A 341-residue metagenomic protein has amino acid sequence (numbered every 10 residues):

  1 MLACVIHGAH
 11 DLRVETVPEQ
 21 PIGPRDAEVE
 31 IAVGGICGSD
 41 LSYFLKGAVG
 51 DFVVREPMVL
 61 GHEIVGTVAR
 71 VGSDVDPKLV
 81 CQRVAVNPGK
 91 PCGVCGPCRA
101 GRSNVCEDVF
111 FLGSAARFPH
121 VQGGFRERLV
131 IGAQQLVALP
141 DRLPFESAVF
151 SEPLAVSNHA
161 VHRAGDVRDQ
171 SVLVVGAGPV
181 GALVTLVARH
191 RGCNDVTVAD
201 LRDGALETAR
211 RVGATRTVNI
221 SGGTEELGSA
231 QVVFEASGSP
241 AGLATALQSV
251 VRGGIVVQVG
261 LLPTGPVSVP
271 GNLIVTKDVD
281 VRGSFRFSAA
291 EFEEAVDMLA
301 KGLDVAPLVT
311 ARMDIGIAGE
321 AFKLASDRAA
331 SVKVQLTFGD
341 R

Functional and structural regions predicted by a protein language model:
M1, A244, A289-R341: C-terminal hydrophobic helical "lid"/dimerization subdomain of Rossmann-like NAD(P)H-dependent oxidoreductases
M1-I64, E127, G339-R341: Short N-terminal strand-loop motif that marks the start of NAD(P)H/FAD-dependent oxidoreductase cofactor-binding domains
Q20-G34, V49-R99, P140-R142: Glycine-rich beta-strand-centered segment in the early N-terminal region that forms part of a ligand/cofactor-binding
C37, P77, N87-V137: Cysteine-cluster motifs in flexible loop/terminal segments that predominantly coordinate metals
K78-L79, D166, V250: Short, well-ordered loop/turn sites that connect or cap secondary structure elements
R83, Q134, D141-G223: Mid-domain Rossmann-like dinucleotide-binding core that forms the NAD(H)/NADP(H) cofactor-binding site
E225-V233: A short acidic, Gly/Pro-enriched loop at the edge of an enzyme's catalytic core that lines a small-molecule cofactor
P240-K301, T337-R341: Glycine-rich phosphate-binding loop and adjacent beta-alpha segment of Rossmann(oid) nucleotide-cofactor-binding
